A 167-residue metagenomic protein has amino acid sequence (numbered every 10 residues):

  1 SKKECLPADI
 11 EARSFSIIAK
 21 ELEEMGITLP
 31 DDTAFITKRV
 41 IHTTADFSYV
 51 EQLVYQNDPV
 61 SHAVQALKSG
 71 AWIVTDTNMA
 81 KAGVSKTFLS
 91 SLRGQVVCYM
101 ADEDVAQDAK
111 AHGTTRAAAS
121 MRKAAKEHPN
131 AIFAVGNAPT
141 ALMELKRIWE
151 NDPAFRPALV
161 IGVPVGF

Functional and structural regions predicted by a protein language model:
S1-T28: Charged, compositionally biased N-terminal leader segments and the immediate start of the first structured element
R13-E21, R39, H62-A66, G83 (+3 more regions): Alpha-helical scaffold segments in soluble metabolic enzymes
T28-H42: N-terminal glycine-rich anion-binding loops that anchor highly charged ligand groups
T43-E51, A106-D108, L159: Short, basic, glycine/proline-bearing loop/turn elements
E51-A66: A short, well-structured juxtamembrane/interface segment
T77-W149, P157-A158, P164-G166: Conserved mixed alpha/beta catalytic, RNA-binding, or beta-rich assembly cores of soluble enzyme, regulatory
A154: Conserved PLP-enzyme active-site core in the AAT-like
